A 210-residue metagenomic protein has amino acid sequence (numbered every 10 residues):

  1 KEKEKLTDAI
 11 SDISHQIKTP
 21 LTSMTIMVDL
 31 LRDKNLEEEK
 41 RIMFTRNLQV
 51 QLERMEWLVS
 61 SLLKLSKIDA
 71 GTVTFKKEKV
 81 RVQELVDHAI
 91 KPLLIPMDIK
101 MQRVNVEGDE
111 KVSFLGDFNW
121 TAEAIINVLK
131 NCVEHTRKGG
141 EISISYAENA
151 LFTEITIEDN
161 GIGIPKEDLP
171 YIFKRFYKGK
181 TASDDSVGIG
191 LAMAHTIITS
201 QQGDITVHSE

Functional and structural regions predicted by a protein language model:
A70-F75, S113-G116: Conserved micro-motifs of the catalytic ATP-binding
P96-N105: Short conserved segments within the C-terminal catalytic ATPase subdomain
C132-V133: Short helix-loop "hinge" at the ATP-lid/N-box region of the Bergerat-fold HATPase_c
G139-L151: Short beta-strand/loop element within the Bergerat-fold HATPase_c
D159: Acidic ATP/Mg2+-coordinating residue in the GHKL
I164-Y177: Short conserved segment of the HATPase_c
G203-D204: Conserved glycine-rich
